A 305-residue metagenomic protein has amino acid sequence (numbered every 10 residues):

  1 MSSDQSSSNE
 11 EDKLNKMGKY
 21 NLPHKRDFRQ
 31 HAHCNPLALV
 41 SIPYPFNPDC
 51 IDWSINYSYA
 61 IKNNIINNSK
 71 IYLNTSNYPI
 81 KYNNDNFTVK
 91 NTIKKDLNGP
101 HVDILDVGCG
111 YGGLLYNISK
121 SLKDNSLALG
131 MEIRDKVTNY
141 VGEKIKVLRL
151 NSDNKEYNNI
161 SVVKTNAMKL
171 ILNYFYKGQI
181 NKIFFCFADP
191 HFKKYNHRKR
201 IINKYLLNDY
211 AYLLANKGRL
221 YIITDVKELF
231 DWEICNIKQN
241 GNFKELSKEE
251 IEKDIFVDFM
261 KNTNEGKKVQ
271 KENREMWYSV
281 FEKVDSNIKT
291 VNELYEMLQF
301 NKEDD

Functional and structural regions predicted by a protein language model:
S2-H101, K244-D305: SAM/dcSAM-binding transferase cores
G108-G112: Class I SAM-dependent methyltransferase "Motif I" SAM/SAH-binding loop
R134: Conserved SAM/SAH-binding beta-strand->alpha-helix loop
V141: Conserved SAM-binding loop
I145-K177: S-adenosyl-L-methionine
I202-N216: A short glycine-rich, Lys/Arg-flanked "PGG" loop and its adjoining helix->strand segment in the class I
K217-T224: Conserved beta-strand signature within the Rossmann-like core of class I S-adenosyl-L-methionine
